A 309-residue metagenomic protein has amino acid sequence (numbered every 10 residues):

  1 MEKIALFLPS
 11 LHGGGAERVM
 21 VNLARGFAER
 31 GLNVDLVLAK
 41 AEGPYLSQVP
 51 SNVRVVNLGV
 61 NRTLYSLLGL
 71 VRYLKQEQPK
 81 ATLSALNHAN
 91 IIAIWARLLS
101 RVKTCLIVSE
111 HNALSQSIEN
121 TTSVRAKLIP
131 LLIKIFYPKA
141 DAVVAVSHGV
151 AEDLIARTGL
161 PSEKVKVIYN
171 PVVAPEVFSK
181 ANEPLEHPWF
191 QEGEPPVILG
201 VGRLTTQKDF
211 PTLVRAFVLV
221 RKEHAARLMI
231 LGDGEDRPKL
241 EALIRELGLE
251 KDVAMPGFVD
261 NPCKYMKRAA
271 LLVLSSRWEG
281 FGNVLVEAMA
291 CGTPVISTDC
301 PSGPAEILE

Functional and structural regions predicted by a protein language model:
L6-L64, T158, K164-K166, E235: N-terminal strand-loop element at the rim of the active site of nucleotide-sugar-dependent glycosyltransferases
E17-N22, P196-L219, E235-A242: A conserved mid-protein helix/loop that constitutes part of the nucleotide-sugar donor-binding site
L38, P294-T298: Short hydrophobic beta-strand element within catalytic cores of glycosyltransferases and related nucleotide-activated
L64-L68, C105, S115-F136, E152 (+1 more regions): Nucleotide-sugar donor phosphate/pyrophosphate-binding loop at the beta->alpha transition of glycosyltransferases
S84-I92, E110-N112: Short His-centered aromatic/hydrophobic patch
E119, E152-G193, D260, K264: Acidic anion/phosphate-binding donor-loop and adjacent secondary structure in glycosyltransferase catalytic cores
F258, R277: Aromatic "clamp/platform" in nucleotide-sugar-dependent glycosyltransferases that forms part of the donor/acceptor
P262, G282-L285, S297, P304-I307: Short glycine/serine-rich donor-binding loops of glycosyltransferases
